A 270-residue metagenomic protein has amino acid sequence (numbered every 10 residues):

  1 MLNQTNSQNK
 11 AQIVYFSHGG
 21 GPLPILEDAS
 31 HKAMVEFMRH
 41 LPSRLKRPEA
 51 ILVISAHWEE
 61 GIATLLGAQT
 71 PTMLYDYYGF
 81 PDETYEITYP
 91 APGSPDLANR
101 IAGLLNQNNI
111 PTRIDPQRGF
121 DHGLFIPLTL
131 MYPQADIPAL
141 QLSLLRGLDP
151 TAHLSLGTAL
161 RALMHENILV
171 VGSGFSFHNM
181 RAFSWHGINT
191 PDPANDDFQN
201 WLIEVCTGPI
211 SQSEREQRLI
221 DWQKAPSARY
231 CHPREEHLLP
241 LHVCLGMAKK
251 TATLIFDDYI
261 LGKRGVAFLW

Functional and structural regions predicted by a protein language model:
L2-T112: A short aromatic-anchored loop/beta-hairpin motif
Q12-S17, A50-S55, L142, L163-S176 (+1 more regions): Beta-strand elements within well-structured catalytic alpha/beta cores of enzymes that handle phosphate/sulfate esters
A29-A33, P92, P150-L154, H232-E235: Conserved phosphate-coordination/catalytic loops
A33-R44, T151-E166: Long, well-ordered alpha-helical scaffolding segments within enzyme catalytic domains, especially pronounced
A56-E60, Q69-P71, R118-L128, S176: Short glycine-enriched loops at secondary-structure junctions
T84-P92, I114, S143-P150, A228: Flexible, glycine/proline-enriched loop segments at strand-loop-helix junctions that form or flank small-ligand binding
A98-L154, A159: Internal, conserved structured core segments that host functional sites
R100-G103, Q107, I137-P138, L148 (+3 more regions): Surface-exposed, charge/polar-rich loops and edge strands
